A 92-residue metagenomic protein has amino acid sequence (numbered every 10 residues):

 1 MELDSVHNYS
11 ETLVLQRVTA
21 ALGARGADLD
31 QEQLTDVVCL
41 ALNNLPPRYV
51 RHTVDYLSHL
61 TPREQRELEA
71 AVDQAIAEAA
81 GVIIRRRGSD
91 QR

Functional and structural regions predicted by a protein language model:
M1-R92: Intrinsically disordered, low-complexity, basic-enriched segments
